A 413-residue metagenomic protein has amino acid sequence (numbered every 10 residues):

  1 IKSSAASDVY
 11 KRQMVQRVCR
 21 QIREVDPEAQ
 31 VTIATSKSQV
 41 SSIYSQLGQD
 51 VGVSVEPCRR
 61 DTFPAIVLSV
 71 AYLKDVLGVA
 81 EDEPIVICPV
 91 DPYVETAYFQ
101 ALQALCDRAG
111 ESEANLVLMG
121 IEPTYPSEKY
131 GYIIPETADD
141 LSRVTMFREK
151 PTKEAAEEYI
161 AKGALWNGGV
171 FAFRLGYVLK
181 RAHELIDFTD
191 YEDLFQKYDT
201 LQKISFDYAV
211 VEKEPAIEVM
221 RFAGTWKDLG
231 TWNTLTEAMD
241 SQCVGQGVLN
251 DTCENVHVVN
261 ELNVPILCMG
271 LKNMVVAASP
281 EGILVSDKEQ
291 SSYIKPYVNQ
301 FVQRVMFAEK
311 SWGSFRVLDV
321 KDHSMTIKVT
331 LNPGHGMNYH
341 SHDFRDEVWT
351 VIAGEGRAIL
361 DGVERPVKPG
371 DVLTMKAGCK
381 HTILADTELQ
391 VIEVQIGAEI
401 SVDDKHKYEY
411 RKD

Functional and structural regions predicted by a protein language model:
I1-A6, Y10: Single conserved hydrophobic/aromatic residue that forms the stacking wall/gate of nucleotide- or nucleobase-binding
K11-I87, Y93-Q100, D107: Conserved N-terminal catalytic core of the sugar/cofactor nucleotidyltransferase
V15, S69, D91, I133 (+3 more regions): Residue-level signal for inorganic ion chemistry
Q30-T32, V86, V117-L118, E218 (+1 more regions): A structural signal for isolated positions on well-ordered beta-strands in alpha/beta enzyme cores
C88, V351, V394: Catalytic metal- and UDP-sugar-binding loop of GT-A-like glycosyltransferases, i.e., residues flanking the conserved
T96-Y198, E218: Conserved core of the sugar-phosphate nucleotidyltransferase
L175-T350, E355-L373, H381-T382, I400 (+1 more regions): Left-handed beta-helix
T382, D386-D413: Double-stranded beta-helix
